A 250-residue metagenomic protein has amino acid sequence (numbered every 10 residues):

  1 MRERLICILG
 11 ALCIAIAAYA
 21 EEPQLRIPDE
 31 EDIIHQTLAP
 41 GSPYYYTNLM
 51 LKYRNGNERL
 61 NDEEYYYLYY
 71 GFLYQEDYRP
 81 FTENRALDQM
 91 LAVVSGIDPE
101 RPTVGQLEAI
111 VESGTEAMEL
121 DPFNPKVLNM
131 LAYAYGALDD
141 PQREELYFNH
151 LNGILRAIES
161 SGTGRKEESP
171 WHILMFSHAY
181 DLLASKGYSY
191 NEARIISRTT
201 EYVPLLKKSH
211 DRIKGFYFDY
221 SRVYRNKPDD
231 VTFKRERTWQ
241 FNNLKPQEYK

Functional and structural regions predicted by a protein language model:
C7-A17: Bacterial N-terminal signal peptides
E21-G105, S169-K250: N-terminal alpha-helical interaction modules that lie
E116-A117, L151: Canonical positions in the second alpha-helix
P125-K126, G153-E167: Boundary/linker segments of alpha-helical solenoid repeat arrays
L128-L131: TPR repeat positional signature
G136-E159: TPR/TPR-like (Sel1-like) alpha-helical repeat modules
